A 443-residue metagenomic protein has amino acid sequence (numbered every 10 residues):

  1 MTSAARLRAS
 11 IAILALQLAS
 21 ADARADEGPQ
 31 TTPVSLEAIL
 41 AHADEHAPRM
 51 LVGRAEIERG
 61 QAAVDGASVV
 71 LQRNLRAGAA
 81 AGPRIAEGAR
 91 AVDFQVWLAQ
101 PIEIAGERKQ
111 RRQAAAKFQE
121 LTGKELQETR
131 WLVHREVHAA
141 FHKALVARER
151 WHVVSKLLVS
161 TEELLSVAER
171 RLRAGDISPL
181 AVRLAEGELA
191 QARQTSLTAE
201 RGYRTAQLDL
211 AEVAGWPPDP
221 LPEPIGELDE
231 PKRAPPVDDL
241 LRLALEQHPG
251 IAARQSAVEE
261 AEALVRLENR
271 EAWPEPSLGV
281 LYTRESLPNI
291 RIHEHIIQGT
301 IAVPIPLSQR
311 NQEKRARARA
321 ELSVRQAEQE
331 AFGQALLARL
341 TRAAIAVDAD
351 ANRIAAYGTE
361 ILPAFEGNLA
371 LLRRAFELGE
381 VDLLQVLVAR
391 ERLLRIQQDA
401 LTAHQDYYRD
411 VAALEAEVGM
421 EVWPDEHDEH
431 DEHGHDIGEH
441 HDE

Functional and structural regions predicted by a protein language model:
T2, V34, T129-E246, A343-D350 (+3 more regions): Periplasmic alpha-helical coiled-coil/stalk elements that build and connect Gram-negative outer-membrane
S3, R24-G28, D399-E443: Acidic, low-complexity, intrinsically disordered peripheral segments
R8-A19: Bacterial N-terminal signal peptides
D26-P33, R76-Q113, E223-P236, R266 (+2 more regions): Small/polar, glycine/serine/threonine/aspartate-rich low-complexity segments that form flexible
L36-E45, I177, A181-V182, E186 (+5 more regions): Amphipathic alpha-helical coiled-coil scaffold segments and their short linker/junction regions
L40, V52-A67, T129, V133-V154 (+6 more regions): Amphipathic alpha-helical coiled-coil segments
A41-L51, E58-R73, G88, V96-A114 (+8 more regions): A glycine-/polar-enriched beta->alpha junction
Q113-A116, P179-G187, L383-E391: Short, charged, amphipathic alpha-helical segments
